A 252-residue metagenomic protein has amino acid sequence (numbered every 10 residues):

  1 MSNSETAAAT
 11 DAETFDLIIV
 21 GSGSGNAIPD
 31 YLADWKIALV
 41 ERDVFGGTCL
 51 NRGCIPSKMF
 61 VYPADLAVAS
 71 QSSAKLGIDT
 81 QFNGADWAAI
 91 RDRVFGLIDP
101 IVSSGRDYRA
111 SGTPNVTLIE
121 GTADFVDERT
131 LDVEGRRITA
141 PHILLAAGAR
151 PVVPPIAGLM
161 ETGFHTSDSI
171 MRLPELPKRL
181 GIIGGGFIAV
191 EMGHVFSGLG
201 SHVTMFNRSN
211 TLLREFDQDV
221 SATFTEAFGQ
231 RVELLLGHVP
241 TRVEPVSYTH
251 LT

Functional and structural regions predicted by a protein language model:
S2-F15, G23, I28-W35, V40-L176 (+4 more regions): Glycine-rich flavin
G21-G23, G148, G184-A189: Conserved phosphate-binding and hydrolysis motifs of nucleotide-dependent enzymes
E175-R208, F216: Rossmann-like NAD(P)H-binding beta-loop-alpha module
H238-T241: Flavin (primarily FAD) cofactor-binding/catalytic cores of flavoenzymes
T249-T252: Conserved small/polar residues in nucleotide/adenosyl-binding loops
